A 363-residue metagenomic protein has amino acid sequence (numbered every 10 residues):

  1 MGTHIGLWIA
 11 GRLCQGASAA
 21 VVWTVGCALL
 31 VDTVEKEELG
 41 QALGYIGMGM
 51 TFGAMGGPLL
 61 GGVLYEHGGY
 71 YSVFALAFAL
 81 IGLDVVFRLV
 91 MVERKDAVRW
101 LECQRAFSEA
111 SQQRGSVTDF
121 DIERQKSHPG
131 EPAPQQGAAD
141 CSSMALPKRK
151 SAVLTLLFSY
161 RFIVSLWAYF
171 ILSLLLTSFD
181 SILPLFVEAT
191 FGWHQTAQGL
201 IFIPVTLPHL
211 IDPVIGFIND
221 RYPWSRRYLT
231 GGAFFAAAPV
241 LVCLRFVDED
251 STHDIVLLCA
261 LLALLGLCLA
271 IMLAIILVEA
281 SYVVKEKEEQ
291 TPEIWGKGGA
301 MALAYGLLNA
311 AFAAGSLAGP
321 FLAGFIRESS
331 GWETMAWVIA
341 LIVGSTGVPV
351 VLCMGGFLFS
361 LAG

Functional and structural regions predicted by a protein language model:
M1-T3, F235-T252: C-terminal ends and interior cores of transmembrane alpha-helices in multi-pass membrane transporters/permeases
G6-C14, V256-L264: Paired small-residue
G11-G49: Cytoplasmic helix-loop-helix junction between adjacent transmembrane helices in 12-TM secondary transporters
V21-V34, I271-P292: Intracellular juxtamembrane helix-capping segments at the cytosolic ends of symmetry-related transmembrane helices
V73-L89, A336-L352: Symmetry-related core transmembrane helices of the 12-TM Major Facilitator Superfamily/SLC fold
R99-S165: Juxtamembrane intracellular "pre-TM" segments in multi-pass secondary transporters
Y160-F202: Extracytoplasmic gate region of multi-pass secondary transporters
D212-S225: Helix-to-loop junctions at the C-terminal end of transmembrane segments in multipass secondary transporters
